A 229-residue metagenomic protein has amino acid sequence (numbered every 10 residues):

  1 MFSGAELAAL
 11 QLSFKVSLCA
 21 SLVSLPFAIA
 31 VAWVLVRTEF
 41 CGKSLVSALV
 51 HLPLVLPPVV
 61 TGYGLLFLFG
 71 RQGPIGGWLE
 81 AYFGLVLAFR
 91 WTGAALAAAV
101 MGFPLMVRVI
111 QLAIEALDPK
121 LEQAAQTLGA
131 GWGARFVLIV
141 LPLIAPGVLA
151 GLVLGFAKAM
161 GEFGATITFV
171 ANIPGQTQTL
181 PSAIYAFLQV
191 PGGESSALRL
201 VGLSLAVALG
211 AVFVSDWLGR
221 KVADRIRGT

Functional and structural regions predicted by a protein language model:
M1-A8, F169-W217: Interhelical loop and adjacent transmembrane-helix boundary motif in polytopic membrane transport permeases
E6-L35, A99: Transmembrane alpha-helix signature in integral membrane proteins
L22, L56, V107-I110, I114 (+2 more regions): Transmembrane alpha-helices
V31-F67, E122, P146, T229: Cytoplasmic-entry segments and transmembrane alpha-helices of multi-pass inner-membrane transporters
G42, P104, R108-E122, Q126 (+1 more regions): C-terminal transmembrane helix and the adjacent membrane-cytosol boundary/short C-terminal tail of inner/organellar
G62-A99, F169-I173: Membrane-interfacial helix termini and adjacent extracytoplasmic/periplasmic loops of multi-pass transporters
G70-R71, V148-A186: Non-cytoplasmic
V86-Q126, I139-V140, G151-G155, W217: Membrane-cytosol interface at the C-terminal ends of specific transmembrane alpha-helices in multi-pass membrane
